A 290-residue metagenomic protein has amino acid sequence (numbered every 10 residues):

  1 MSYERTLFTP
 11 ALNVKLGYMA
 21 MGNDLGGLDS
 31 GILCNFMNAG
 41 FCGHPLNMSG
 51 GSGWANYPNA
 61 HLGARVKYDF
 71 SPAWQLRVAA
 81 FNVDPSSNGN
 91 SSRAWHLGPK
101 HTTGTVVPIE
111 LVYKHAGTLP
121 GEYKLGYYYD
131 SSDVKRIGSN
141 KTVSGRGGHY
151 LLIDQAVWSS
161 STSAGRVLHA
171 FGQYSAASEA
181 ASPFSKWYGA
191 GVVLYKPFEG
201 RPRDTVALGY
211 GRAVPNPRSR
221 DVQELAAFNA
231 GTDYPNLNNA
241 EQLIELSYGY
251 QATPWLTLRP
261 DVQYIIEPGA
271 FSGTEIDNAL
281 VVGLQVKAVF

Functional and structural regions predicted by a protein language model:
M1-P85, S182-K186, K196-V222: Outer membrane beta-barrel
M1-R5, A64-Y68, I109-Y113, L151-Q155 (+4 more regions): Residues on the lipid-exposed face of transmembrane beta-strands in outer-membrane beta-barrel proteins
F8-A11, A73, H115-Y123, W158-L168 (+2 more regions): Short loop/turn motifs that connect adjacent beta-strands in outer-membrane beta-barrel proteins
V14-A20, V78-N82, Y123-Y129, L168-A176 (+3 more regions): Transmembrane beta-barrel strands of outer-membrane/channel proteins
G27-L33, N88-W95, V134-N140, A181-K186 (+2 more regions): Outer-membrane beta-barrel translocator domains and adjoining extracellular loop/strand segments of Gram-negative
W54-N56, L97-T103, N140-G147, A180-F184 (+2 more regions): Replace "Gram-negative outer membrane beta-barrel proteins" with "bacterial and organellar outer membrane beta-barrel
V83-L152, S160: Surface-exposed beta-loop-beta
I276-F290: Outer-membrane beta-barrel "beta-signal"
